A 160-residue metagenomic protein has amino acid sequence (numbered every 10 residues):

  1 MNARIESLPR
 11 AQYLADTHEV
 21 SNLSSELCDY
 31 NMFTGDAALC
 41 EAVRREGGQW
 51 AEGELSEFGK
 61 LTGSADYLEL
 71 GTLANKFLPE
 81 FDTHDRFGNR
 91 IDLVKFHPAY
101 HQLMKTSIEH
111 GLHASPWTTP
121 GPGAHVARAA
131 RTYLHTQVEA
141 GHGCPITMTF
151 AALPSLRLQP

Functional and structural regions predicted by a protein language model:
M1-G121: Extended, charge-enriched "interface" segments that sit outside catalytic cores
F96-P160: Glycine-rich flavin
